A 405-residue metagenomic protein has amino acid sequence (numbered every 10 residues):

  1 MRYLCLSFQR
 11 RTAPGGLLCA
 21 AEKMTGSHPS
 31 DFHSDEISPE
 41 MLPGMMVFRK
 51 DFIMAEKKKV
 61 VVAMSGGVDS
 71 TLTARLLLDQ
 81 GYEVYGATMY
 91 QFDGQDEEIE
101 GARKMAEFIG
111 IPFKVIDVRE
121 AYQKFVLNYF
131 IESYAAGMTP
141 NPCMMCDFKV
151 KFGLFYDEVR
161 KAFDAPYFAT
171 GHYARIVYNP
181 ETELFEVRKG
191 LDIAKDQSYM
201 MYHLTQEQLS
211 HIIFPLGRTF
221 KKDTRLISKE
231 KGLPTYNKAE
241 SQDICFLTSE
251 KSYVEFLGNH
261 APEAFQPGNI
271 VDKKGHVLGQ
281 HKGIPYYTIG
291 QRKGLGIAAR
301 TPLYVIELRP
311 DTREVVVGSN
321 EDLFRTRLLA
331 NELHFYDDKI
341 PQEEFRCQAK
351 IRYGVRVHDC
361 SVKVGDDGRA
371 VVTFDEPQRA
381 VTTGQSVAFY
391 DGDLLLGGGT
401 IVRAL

Functional and structural regions predicted by a protein language model:
M1, M24, M41, M45-M46: Methionine residue identity
L6, R10, S34-P39, K50 (+1 more regions): Generic detector of N-terminal low-structure segments
T12-A13, A20-A21, T25: Ala/Thr-enriched low-complexity intrinsically disordered regions
P14, S27, P39, V47-F48: Serine/threonine-rich, low-complexity intrinsically disordered segments
A20, P29, S34-E36: Short hydrophobic alpha-helical segments enriched in small aliphatic residues
F48-Y202, I213, K222-D223, K229: ATP-dependent adenylation/nucleotidyltransferase module used to activate substrates
A169-I176, P180-L405: AMP-forming adenylation/ATP pyrophosphatase catalytic core
